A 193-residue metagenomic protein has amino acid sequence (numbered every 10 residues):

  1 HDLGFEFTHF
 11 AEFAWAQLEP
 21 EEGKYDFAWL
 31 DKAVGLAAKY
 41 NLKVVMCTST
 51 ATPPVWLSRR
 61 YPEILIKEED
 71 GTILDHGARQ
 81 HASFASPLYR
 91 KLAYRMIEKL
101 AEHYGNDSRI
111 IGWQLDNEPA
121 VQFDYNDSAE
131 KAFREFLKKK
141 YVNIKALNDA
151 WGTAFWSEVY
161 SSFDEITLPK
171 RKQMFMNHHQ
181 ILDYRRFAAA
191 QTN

Functional and structural regions predicted by a protein language model:
H1-L74, E98-A101, T192-N193: Aromatic-lined substrate-binding rim segments of carbohydrate-active enzymes
L74-N193: Polysaccharide-binding and catalytic clefts of secreted carbohydrate-active enzymes
